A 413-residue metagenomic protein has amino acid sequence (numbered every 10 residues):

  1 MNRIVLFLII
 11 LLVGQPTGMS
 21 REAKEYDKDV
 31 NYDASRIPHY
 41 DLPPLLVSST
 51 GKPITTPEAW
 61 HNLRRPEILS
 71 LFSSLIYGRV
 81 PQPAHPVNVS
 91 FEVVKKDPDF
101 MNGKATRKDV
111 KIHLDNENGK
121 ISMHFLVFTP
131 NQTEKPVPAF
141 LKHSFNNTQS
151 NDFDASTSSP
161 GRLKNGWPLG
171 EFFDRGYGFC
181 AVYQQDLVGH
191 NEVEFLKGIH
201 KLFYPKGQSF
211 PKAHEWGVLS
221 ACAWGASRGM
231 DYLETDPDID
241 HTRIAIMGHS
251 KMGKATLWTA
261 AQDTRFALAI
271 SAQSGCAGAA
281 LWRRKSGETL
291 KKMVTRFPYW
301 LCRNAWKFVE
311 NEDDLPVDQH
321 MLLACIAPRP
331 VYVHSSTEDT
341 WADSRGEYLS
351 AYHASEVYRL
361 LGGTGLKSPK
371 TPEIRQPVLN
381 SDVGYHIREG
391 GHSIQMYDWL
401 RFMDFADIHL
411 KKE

Functional and structural regions predicted by a protein language model:
I4-V13: Sec-dependent N-terminal signal peptides
M19-V80, F405: N-terminal pre-domain segments of enzymes
R79-P138, N146-T148: N-terminal cap/lid segment of alpha/beta-hydrolase-fold proteins
K135-D238, G275-G278, W282-R284: Cap/lid segment of the alpha/beta-hydrolase catalytic domain
K206, S271-L322, E347-K370: Mobile cap/lid helix-loop segments that gate and shape the active-site cleft of serine hydrolases
A221, R228-E288, K292, R296 (+2 more regions): Primarily recognizes the serine-hydrolase "nucleophile elbow" in alpha/beta-hydrolase and SGNH/GDSL folds
A327-S344, R388-G390: Conserved strand-to-loop "acid loop" that flanks and positions the catalytic carboxylate
A351-E413: C-terminal catalytic histidine-bearing segment of alpha/beta-hydrolase fold enzymes
